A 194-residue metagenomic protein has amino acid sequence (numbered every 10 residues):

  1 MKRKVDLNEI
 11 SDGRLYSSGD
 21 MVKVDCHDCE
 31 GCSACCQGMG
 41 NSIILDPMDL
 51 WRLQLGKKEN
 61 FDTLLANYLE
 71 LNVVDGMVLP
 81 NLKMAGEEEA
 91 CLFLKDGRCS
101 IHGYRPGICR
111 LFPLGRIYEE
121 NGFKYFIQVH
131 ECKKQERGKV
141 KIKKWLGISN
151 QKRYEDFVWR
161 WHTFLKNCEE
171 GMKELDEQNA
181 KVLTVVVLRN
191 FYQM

Functional and structural regions predicted by a protein language model:
M1-M194: Short loop/turn segments that flank or connect secondary-structure elements
